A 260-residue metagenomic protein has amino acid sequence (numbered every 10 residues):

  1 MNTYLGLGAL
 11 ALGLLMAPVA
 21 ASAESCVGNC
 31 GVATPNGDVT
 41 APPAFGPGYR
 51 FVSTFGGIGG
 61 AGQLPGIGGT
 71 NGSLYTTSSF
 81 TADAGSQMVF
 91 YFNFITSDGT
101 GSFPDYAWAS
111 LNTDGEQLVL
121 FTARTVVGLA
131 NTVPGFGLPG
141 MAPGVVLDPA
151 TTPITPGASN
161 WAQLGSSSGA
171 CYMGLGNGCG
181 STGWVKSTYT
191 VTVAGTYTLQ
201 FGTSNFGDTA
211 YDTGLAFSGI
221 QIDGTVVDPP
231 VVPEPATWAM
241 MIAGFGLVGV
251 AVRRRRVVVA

Functional and structural regions predicted by a protein language model:
M1-G8: Bacterial N-terminal signal peptides that target proteins for export
L5, N29, L199, A236-M241: A residue-level detector for conformationally permissive "hinge/kink" positions
A17-A20: N-terminal signal peptide c-region/cleavage motif recognized by signal peptidases
A23-P229: Aromatic (Trp/Tyr/Phe) and Gly/Pro-enriched flexible surface segments
G48, A251-R254: Intrinsically disordered, low-complexity sequence elements enriched in Ser/Thr/Gly/Pro
P233-V252: A short, hydrophobic C-terminal helix/tail in secreted or cell-surface proteins
R255-A260: Short, charged juxtamembrane terminal tails flanking transmembrane helices
